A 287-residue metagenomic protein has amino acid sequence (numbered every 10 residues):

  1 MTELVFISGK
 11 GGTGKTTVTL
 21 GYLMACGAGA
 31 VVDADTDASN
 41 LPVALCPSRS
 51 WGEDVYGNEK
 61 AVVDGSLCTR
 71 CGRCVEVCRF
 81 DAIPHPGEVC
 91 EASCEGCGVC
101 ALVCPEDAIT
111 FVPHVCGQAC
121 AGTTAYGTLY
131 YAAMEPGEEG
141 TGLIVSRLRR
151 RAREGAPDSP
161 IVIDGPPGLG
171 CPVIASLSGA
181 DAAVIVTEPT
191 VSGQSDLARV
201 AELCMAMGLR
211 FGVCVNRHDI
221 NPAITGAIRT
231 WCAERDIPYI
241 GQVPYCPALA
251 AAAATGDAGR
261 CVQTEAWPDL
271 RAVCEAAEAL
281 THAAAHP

Functional and structural regions predicted by a protein language model:
M1-C26: Walker A (P-loop) phosphate-binding motif
E3-V5, A28-A30, P160-V162: Residue-level preference for the first positions of well-ordered beta-strands
G29-P42, P113-Q118: Short beta-strand-centered segment that lines the nucleotide-binding/catalytic pocket of NTP-utilizing
C46-G65: N-terminal glycine-rich dinucleotide-binding loop that anchors FAD/FMN and/or NAD(P) in oxidoreductases
R73-C90, V99-V115: Iron-sulfur cluster-binding cysteine motifs and their immediate structural context in ferredoxin-like electron-transfer
P113-A121, L143, R147-Q242: Conserved catalytic-core segment of NTP-binding enzymes
A133-G140: Flexible beta-alpha connector loops of hexameric P-loop NTPases
L203-P287: C-terminal lobe/tail of nucleotide-utilizing enzymes
